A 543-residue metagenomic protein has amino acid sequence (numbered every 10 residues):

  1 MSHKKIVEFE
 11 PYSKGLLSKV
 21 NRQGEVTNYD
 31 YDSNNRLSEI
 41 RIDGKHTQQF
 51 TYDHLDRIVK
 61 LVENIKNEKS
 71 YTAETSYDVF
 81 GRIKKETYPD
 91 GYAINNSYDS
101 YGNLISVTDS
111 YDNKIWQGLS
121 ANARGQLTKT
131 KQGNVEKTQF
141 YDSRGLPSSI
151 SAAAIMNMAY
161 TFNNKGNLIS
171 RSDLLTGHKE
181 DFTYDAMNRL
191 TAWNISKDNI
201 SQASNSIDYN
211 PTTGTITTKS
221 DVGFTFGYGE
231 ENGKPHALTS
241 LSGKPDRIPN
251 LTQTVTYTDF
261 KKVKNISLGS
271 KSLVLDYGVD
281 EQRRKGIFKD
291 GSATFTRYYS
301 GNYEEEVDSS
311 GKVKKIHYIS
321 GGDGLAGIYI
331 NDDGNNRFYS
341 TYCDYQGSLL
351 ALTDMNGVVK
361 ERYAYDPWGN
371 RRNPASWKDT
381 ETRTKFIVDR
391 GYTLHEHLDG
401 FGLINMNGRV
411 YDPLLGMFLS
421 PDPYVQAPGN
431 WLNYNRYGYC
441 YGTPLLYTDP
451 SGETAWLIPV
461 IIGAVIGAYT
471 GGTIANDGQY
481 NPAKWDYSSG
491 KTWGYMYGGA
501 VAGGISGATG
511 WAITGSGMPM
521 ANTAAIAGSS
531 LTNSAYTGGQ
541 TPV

Functional and structural regions predicted by a protein language model:
M1-F338, V358-V359, R372-V388: Acidic/glycine-rich beta-solenoid
N64, L174, E396-L398, V410: Residue-level signature of beta-propeller blades and closely related beta-rich strand-turn architectures in secreted
D112, Y365, S420-Q426: Peri-catalytic substrate-binding/gating loops that frame the active-site cleft of hydrolases
R189, Q282-R283, N407-R409, M417: Short, cationic motifs built from Arg/Lys/His that form the positively charged side of catalytic pockets
Y228-E230, N331-N407, R436, Y441 (+1 more regions): A motif-centric feature for acidic-aromatic and gly/ser/thr-rich catalytic loops and repeats
D259, Y345, D412-L414: A cytosolic small-molecule/anion-sensing beta-strand core signal
L352, N370-A375, R409-L419, P423 (+1 more regions): Short, low-complexity export/processing leader segments characterized by acidic and small residues
S451-V543: Extended, hydrophobic alpha-helical membrane-active domains that insert into or remodel lipid bilayers
